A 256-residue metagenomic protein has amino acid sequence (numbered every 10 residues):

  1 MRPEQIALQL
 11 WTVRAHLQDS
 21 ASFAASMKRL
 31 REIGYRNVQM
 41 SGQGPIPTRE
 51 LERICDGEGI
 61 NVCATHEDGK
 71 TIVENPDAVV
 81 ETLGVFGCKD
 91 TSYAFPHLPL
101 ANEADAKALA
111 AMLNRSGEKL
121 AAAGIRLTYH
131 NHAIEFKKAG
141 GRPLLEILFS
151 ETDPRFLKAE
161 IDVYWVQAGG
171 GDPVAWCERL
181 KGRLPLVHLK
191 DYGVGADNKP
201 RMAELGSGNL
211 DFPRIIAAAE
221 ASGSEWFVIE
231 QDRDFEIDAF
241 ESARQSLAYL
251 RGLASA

Functional and structural regions predicted by a protein language model:
M1-E32, G84-G87, A123, A139-I161 (+1 more regions): Histidine-acidic metal/acid-base catalytic patches
A7-A21, A64-V73, L98-D105, E204: Active-site mouth loops of central-metabolism enzymes
A24, L30, R49-R53, G57-E58: Catalytic alpha-helical scaffold of carbohydrate-active enzymes acting on polysaccharides/glycoconjugates
E32, N37, G44, G57 (+4 more regions): Active-site acidic/histidine proton-transfer and metal-coordination neighborhood in alpha/beta enzyme cores
G42-P45, L51: N-terminal strand-loop element at the rim of the active site of nucleotide-sugar-dependent glycosyltransferases
P47-R49, P76, F212: Short, well-ordered alpha-helical microsegments
E50-I54, A78-V79, D172-R179: A short acidic, amphipathic alpha-helical/loop segment
